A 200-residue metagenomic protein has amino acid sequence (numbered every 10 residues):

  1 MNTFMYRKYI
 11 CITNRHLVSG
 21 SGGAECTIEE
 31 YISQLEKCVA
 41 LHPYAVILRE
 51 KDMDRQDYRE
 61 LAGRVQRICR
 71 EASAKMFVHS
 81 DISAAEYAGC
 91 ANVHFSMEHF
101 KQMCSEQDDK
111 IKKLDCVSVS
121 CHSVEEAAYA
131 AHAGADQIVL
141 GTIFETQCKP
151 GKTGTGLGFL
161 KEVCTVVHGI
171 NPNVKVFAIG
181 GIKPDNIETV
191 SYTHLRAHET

Functional and structural regions predicted by a protein language model:
M1-C90, F100, K113-A135, P184: Conserved N-terminal beta1-alpha1 strand-loop-helix module at the mouth
T3, R15, D109-K110, P172 (+1 more regions): Short linear motifs in intrinsically disordered/low-complexity regions
A91-Y192: Short loop-to-alpha-helix "cap/lid" segments that border enzyme active sites across diverse enzyme classes
T193-T200: Conserved small/polar residues in nucleotide/adenosyl-binding loops
